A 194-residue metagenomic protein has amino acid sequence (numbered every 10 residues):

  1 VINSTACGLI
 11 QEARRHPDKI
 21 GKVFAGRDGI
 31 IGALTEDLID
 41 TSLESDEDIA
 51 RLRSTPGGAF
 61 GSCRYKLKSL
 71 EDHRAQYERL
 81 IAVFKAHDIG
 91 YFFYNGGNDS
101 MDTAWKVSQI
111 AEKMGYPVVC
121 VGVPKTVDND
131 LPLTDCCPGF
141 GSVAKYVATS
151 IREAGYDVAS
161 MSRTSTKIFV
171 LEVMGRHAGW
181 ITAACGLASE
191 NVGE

Functional and structural regions predicted by a protein language model:
I2-D37: N-terminal phosphate-binding or glycine-rich loops at protein starts, especially the Walker A/P-loop of NTPases
I2-L9, A33-L34, Q76-E78, N98-K106 (+2 more regions): Short glycine/serine/threonine-rich phosphate/pyrophosphate-binding segments that cradle anionic phosphate groups
I20, P56, P117-V118: A generic structural signal for alpha->beta connector loops
A25-I31, R64-Y65, G97-N98, K106 (+1 more regions): Short, ordered loop/turn segments at secondary-structure junctions
A33-T35, D128, P138, G193-E194: Glycine-rich phosphate/pyrophosphate-binding loop at beta-loop-alpha junctions
T35-G90, D99-S100, P138-G139, K145 (+1 more regions): Glycine-rich oxoanion-binding loops at beta->alpha junctions
V83, Y94-G96, D102-P117, V121 (+1 more regions): Accessory alpha-helical/coil subdomains and C-terminal extensions that flank or cap enzyme catalytic cores
